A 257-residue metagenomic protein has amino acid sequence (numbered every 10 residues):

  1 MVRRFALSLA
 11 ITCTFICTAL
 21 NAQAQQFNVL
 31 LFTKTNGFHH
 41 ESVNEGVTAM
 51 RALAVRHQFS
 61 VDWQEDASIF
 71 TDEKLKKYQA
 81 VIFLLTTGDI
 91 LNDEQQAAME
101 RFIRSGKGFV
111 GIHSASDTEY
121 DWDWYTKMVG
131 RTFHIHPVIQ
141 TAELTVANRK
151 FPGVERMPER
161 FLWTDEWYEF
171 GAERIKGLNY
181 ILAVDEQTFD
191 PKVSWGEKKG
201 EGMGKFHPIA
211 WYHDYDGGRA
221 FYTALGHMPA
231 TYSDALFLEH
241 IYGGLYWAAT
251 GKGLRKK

Functional and structural regions predicted by a protein language model:
M1-F5: Positively charged n-region of N-terminal signal peptides that target proteins for export
A6-N21: Bacterial N-terminal signal peptides
Q23-K77, G253: Aromatic-Pro/Gly-enriched surface loop or interdomain linker that acts as a lid/target-recognition segment
Q25-F27, T33, A52-F59, F189-D190 (+2 more regions): Extracellular ligand-binding/catalytic regions of CAZymes and related secreted enzymes and adhesion modules
N28-F32, L75-E119, G217: Short alpha-beta junction capping motif
T35-F38, A67-I69, T86-I90, F109 (+4 more regions): Solvent-exposed loop/turn segments at secondary-structure junctions within structured extracellular/periplasmic domains
G46-M50, K74, Q95-A98, D121 (+1 more regions): Stable alpha-helical elements in mature extracytoplasmic
P137-D216: Catalytic beta-strand/loop cores that center a nucleophilic Ser/Cys/Thr and support acyl-enzyme chemistry
